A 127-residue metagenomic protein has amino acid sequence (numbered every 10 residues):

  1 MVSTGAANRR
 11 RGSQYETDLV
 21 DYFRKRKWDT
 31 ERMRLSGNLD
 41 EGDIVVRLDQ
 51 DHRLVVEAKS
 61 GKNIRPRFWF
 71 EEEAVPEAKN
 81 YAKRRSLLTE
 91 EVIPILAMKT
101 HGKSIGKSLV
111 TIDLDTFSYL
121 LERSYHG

Functional and structural regions predicted by a protein language model:
M1-G127: Catalytic phosphate/metal-binding cores of nucleic-acid and nucleotide-processing enzymes, i.e., regions that mediate
